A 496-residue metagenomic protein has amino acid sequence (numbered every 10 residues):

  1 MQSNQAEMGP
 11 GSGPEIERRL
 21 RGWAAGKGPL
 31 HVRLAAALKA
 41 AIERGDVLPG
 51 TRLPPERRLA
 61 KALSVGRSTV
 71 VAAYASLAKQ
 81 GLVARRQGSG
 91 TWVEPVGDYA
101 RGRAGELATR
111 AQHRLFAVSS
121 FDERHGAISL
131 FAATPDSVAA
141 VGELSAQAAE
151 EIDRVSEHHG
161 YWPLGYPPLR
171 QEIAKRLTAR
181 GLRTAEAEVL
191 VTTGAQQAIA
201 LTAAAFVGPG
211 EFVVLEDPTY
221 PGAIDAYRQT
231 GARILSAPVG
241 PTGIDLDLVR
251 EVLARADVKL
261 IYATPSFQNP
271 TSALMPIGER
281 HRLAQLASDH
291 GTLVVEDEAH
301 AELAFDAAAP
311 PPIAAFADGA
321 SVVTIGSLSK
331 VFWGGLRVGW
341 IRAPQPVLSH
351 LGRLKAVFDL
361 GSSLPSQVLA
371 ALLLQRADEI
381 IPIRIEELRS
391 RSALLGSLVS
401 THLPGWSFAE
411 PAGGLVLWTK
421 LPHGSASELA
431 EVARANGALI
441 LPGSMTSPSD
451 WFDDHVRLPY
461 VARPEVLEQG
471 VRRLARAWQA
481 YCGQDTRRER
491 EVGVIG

Functional and structural regions predicted by a protein language model:
M1-E150, G352, A356-S362, L372 (+6 more regions): N-terminal basic, amphipathic alpha-helical segments
V65, A343, W418-H423, I440-Q479: Conserved PLP-binding active-site segment of the aspartate aminotransferase-like
A84-R85, T184, I440: Short beta-strand "wing" residues that participate in macromolecule-binding interfaces
G88, A315-H350, S362-P365, D454: Active-site PLP attachment segment
S156-H290, E302-G319, L467, C482-G496: Conserved core of the PLP fold type I
E157, L351-F358, L374-G396: Structural signature of PLP-dependent enzymes
D297: Glycine-centered flexible beta-alpha turn that most often forms the glycine-rich phosphate-binding loop
A371, L388-G396, W406-K420: Conserved glycine-rich beta-strand-loop-beta hairpin in the small C-terminal domain of fold type I
